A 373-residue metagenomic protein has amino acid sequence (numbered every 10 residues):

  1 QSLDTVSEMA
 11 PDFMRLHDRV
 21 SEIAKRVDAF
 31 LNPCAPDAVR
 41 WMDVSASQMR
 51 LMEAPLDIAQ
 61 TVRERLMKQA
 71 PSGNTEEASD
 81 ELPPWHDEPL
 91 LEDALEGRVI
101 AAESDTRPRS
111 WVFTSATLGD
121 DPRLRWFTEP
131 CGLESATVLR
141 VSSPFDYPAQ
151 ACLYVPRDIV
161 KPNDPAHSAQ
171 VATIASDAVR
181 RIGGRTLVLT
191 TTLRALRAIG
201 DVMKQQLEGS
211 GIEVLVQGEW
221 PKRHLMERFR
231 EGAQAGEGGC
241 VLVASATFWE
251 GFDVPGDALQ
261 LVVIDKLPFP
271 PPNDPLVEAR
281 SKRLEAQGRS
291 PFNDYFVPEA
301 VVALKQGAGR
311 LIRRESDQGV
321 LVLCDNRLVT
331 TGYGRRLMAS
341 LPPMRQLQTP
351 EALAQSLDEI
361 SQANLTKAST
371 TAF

Functional and structural regions predicted by a protein language model:
Q1-F373: ASCE RecA-like P-loop NTPase motor cores that couple ATP hydrolysis to mechanical translocation on nucleic acids
